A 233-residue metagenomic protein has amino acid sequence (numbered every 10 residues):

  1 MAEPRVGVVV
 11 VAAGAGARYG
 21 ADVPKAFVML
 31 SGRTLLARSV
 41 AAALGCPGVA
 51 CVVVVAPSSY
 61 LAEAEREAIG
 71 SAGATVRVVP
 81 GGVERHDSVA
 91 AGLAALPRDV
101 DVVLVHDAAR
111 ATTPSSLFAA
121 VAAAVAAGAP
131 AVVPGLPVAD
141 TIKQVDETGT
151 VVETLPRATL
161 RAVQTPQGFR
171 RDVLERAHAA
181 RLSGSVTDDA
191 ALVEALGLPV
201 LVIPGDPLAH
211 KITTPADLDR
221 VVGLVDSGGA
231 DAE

Functional and structural regions predicted by a protein language model:
M1-V9, A13, D188-A190, P207-L208 (+1 more regions): SAM-dependent methyltransferases
A2-P4, L96-D101, A126-G128: Glycine-rich phosphate-binding loop signature in dinucleotide/nucleotide-binding domains
A2-S59: N-terminal glycine-rich phosphate-binding loop and ensuing alpha1 helix
V10, L36, G92, H106-D107 (+3 more regions): Residue-level signal for inorganic ion chemistry
S58-R66: Short, charged/polar "capping" segments at the starts of alpha-helices and the immediately preceding loops
I69-V103: Short phosphate-binding loop-to-helix
R85, A108-T112: Acidic metal-phosphate-binding loop of nucleotide-sugar-dependent transferases
T113-L201, E233: Conserved core of the sugar-phosphate nucleotidyltransferase
